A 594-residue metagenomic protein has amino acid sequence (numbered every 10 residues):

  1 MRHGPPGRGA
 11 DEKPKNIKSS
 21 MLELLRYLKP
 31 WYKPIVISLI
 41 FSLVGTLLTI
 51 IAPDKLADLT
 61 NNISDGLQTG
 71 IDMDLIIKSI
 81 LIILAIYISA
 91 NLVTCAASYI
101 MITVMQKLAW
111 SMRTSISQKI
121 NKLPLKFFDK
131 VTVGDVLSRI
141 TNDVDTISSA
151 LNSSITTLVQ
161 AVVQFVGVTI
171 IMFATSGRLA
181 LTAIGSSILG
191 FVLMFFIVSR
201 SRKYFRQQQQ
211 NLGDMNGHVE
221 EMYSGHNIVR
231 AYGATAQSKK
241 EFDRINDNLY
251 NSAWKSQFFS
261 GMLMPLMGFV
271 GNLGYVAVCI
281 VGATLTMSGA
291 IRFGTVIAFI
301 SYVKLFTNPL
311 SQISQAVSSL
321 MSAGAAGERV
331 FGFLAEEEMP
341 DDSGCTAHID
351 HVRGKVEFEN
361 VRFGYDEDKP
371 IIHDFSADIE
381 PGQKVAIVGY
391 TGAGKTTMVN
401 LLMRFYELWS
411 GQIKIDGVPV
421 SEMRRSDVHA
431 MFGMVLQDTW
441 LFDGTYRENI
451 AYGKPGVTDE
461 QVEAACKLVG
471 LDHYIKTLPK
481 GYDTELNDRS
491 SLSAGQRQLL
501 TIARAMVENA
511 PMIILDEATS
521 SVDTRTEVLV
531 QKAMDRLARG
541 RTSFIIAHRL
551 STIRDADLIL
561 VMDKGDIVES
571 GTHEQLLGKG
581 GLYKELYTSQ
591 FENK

Functional and structural regions predicted by a protein language model:
M1-A52, S64-I82, A97-M101, M105 (+8 more regions): Membrane-integrated ABC transporters
H3-E12, Q106, T114-S138, N142-V144 (+6 more regions): Short intracellular "coupling" helices and adjacent cytoplasmic loop segments at the cytosolic face of multi-pass
S20, L28, T60, M101-M105 (+2 more regions): Juxtamembrane loop-to-helix connectors within ABC transporter transmembrane domains
P30, P34-L47, I51, D58 (+4 more regions): Transmembrane helices of ABC transporter permease
G45, T49-P53, A85-I86, A90-M105 (+8 more regions): Alpha-helical transmembrane segments
G66-L67, D72-D74, I171-G185, K255-E328 (+1 more regions): Helix-loop-helix
L125-K126, N142-L151, I155, R200-E221 (+4 more regions): An intracellular "coupling" helix at the cytosolic face of ABC transporter transmembrane type-1 domains
D342-S343, I349-K594: ABC-type nucleotide-binding domain
